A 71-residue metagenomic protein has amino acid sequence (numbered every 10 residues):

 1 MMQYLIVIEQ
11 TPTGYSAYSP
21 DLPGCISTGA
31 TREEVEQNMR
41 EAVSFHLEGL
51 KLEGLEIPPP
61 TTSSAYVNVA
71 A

Functional and structural regions predicted by a protein language model:
M1-Y4, Q37-A71: Short, charged, surface-exposed hinge/linker loops at domain edges that act as mobile lids or interdomain connectors
Y4, Y15, C25-S27: Structural detector for hydrophobic anchor residues on beta-strands
V7-S19: Short aromatic-glycine-(Arg/Gly/Cys) micro-motifs in beta-strand/loop hairpins
Q10, D21, V69-A71: Non-catalytic surface loops within mature trypsin-like serine protease
P20-P23, P58: Proline-centered helix-kink/hinge sites
P23-E33: A short, exposed loop/beta-hairpin motif centered on an aromatic-Gly-Thr core
